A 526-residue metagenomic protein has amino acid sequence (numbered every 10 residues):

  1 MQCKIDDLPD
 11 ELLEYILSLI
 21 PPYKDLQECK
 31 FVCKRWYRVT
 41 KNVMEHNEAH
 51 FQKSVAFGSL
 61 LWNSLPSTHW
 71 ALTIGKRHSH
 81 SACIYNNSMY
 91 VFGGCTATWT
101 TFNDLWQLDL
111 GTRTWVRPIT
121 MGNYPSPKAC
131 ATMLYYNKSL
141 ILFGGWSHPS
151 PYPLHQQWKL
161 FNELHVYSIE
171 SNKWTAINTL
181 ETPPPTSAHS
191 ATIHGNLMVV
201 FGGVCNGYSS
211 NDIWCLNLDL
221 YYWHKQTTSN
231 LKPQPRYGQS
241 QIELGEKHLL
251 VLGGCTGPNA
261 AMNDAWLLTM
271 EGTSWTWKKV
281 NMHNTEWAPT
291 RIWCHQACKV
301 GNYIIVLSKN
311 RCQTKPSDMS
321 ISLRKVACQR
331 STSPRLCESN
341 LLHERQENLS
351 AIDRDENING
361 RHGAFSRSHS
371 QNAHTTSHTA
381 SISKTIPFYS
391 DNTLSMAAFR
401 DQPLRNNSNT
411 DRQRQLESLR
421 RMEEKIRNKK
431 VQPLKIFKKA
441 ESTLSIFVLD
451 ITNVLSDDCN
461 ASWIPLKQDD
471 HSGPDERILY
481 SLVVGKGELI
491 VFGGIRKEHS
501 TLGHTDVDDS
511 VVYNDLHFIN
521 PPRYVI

Functional and structural regions predicted by a protein language model:
M1-I526: Kelch-like beta-propeller repeat domains
